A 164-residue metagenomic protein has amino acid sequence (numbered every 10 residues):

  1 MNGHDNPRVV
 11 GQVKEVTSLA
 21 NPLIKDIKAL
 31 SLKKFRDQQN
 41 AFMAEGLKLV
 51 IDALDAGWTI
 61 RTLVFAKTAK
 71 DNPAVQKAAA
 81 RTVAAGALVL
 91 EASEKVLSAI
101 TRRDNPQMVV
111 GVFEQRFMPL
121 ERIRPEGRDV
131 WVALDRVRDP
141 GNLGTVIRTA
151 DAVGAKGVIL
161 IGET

Functional and structural regions predicted by a protein language model:
M1-D104: N-terminal positively charged helical leader segments and presequences
H4, D55, F65, R81-A84 (+4 more regions): RNA substrate-binding interface of SAM-dependent RNA methyltransferases
Q107: Gly/Ser-rich helix-loop-strand patches that form or flank binding pockets for ribonucleotide-derived cofactors
G111: Glycine-rich phosphate-binding loops that contact phosphosugars or nucleotide phosphates
